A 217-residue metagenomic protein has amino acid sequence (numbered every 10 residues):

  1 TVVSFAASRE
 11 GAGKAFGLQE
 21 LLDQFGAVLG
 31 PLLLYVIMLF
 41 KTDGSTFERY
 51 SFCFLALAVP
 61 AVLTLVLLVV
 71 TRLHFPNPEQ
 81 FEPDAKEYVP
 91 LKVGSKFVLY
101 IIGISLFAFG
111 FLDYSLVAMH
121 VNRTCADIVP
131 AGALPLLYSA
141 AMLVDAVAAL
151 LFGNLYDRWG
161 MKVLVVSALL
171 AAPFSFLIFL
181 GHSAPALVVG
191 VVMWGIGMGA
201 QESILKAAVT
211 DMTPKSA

Functional and structural regions predicted by a protein language model:
T1-L22: Cytoplasmic helix-loop-helix junction between adjacent transmembrane helices in 12-TM secondary transporters
L29-E48: Transmembrane alpha-helix termini and helix-breaking/packing motifs in multi-pass membrane transporters
M38, A148-G160: Helix-to-loop junctions at the C-terminal end of transmembrane segments in multipass secondary transporters
S51-V69: Symmetry-related core transmembrane helices of the 12-TM Major Facilitator Superfamily/SLC fold
H74-I102: Juxtamembrane intracellular "pre-TM" segments in multi-pass secondary transporters
S115-A133: Short amphipathic helix-loop junctions that connect adjacent transmembrane helices in Major Facilitator Superfamily/SLC
D157-L169: Cytoplasmic membrane-interface "Motif A"-like loop-to-helix N-cap segments of 12-TM Major Facilitator Superfamily
L170-H182: C-terminal ends and interior cores of transmembrane alpha-helices in multi-pass membrane transporters/permeases
